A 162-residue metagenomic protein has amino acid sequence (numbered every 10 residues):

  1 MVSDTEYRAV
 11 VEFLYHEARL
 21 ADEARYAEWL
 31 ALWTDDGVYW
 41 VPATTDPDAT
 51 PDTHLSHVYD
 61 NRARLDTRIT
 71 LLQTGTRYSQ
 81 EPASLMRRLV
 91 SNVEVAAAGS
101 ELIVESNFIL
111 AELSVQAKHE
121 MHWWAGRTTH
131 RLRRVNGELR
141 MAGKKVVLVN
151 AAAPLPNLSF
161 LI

Functional and structural regions predicted by a protein language model:
M1-D35: Short, low-complexity N-terminal intrinsically disordered segments enriched in polar/charged residues
V11-E12, M86-R88, A125: Short solvent-exposed loop/turn micro-motifs enriched in small/polar/acidic residues
E17, W29, L65, V104 (+1 more regions): Hydrophobic pocket/interface hotspot
L20-E28, Y78-P82, E138: Surface-exposed helix-capping loop/turn segments at secondary-structure junctions
D35-F108: A solvent-exposed, acidic/Ser-Thr-rich amphipathic alpha-helical stretch
E94-I162: A beta-strand edge to alpha-helix "cap/lid" segment located at domain peripheries
